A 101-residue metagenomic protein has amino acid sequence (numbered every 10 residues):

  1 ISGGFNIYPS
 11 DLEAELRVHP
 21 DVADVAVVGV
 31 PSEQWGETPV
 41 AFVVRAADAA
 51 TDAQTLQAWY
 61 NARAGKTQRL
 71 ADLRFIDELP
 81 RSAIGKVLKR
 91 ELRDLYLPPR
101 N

Functional and structural regions predicted by a protein language model:
I1-Q68, D77-E78, G85-V87, E91-L95: AMP-binding/adenylate-forming catalytic core of the ANL superfamily
L95-N101: Acidic/polar alpha-helix N-cap and adjacent early helical turns within long charge-rich amphipathic helices/linkers
